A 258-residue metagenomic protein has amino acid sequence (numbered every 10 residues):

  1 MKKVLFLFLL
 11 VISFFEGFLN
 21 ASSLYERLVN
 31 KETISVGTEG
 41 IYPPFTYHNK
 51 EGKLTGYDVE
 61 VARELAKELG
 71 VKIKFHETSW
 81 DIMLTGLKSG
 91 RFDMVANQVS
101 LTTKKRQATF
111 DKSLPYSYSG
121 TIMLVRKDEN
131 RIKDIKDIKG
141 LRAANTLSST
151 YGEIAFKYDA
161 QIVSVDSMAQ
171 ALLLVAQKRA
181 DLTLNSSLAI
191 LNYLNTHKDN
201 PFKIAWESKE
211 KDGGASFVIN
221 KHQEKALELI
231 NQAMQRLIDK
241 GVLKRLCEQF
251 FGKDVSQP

Functional and structural regions predicted by a protein language model:
S22-S23, T150-V163, P201-W206, Q232-P258: Ligand-binding clefts/hinges and TM-proximal coupling segments of bilobed small-molecule sensing domains
K31-T55: Short glycine-rich His-centered loop
E32-T38, I135-S148: Short loop->beta-strand "edge-of-pocket" segments that line small-molecule binding or catalytic clefts across diverse
G37-Y42, H76-D81, G90-T102, T146-T150 (+3 more regions): Beta->alpha turn/N-cap motifs
G40, S117-I122, S187, L191-Q235 (+1 more regions): Periplasmic-binding protein-like
T46-K50, A62-V71, I135, T146-S167 (+3 more regions): Ligand-binding cleft/hinge of the Venus flytrap
V59, R63, K67, K72-D137 (+2 more regions): Acidic, polar ligand-binding/catalytic clefts
T85, V99-Q107, I154-K157, L172 (+1 more regions): A ligand-binding cleft/hinge motif common to bilobed small-molecule-binding domains
